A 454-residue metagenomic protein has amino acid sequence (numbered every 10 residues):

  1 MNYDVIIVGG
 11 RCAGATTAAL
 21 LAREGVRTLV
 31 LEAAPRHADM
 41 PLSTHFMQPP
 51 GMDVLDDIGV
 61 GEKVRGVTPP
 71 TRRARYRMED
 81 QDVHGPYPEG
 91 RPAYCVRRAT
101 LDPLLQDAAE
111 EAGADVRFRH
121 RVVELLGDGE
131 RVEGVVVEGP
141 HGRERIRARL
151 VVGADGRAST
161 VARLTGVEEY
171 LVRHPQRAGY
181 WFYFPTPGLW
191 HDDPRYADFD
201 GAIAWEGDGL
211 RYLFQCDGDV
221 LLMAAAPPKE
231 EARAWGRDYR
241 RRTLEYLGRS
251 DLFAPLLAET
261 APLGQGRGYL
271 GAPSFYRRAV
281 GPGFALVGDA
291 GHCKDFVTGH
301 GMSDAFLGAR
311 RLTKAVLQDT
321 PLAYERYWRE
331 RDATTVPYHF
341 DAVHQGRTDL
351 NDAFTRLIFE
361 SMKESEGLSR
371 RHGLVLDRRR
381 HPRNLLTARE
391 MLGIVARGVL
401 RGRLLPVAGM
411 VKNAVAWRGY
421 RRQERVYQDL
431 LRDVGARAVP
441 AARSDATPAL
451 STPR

Functional and structural regions predicted by a protein language model:
M1-A13: Beta1/beta-strand and adjacent pyrophosphate-binding region of the FAD-binding site in flavoprotein oxidoreductases
I6-V8, A22-S43: Glycine-rich FAD pyrophosphate-binding loop
A13, R36, A158: Conserved Rossmann-like nucleotide-cofactor binding loop
P41-R75: N-terminal FAD cofactor-binding segment of flavoenzymes
D53, P70, R75-L164, L171-R177 (+1 more regions): Conserved N-terminal helical subregion
V67, E231-E325: FAD/FMN-dependent oxidoreductases across multiple families
G142-E144, A154-F253: Conserved FAD-binding catalytic core of PHBH/FMO-like flavoproteins
K314-R454: C-terminal helical "tail/cap" subdomain of flavin- and related membrane-associated enzymes
